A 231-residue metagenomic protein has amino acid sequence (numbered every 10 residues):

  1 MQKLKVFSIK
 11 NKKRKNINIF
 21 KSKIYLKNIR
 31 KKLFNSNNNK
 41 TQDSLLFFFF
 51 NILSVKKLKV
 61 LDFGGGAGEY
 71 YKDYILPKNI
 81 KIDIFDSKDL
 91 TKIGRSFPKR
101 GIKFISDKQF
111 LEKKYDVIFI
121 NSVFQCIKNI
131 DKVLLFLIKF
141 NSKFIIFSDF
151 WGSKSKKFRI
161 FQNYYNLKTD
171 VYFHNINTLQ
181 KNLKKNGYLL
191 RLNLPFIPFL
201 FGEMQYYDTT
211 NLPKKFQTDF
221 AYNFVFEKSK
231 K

Functional and structural regions predicted by a protein language model:
M1-K59, G68-K72, L76, N166 (+3 more regions): N-terminal accessory regions of S-adenosyl-L-methionine
D62: Class I SAM-dependent methyltransferase core
G65-K103: Class I SAM-dependent methyltransferase SAM/SAH-binding core
F110-V117: A short acidic, Gly/Pro-enriched loop at the edge of an enzyme's catalytic core that lines a small-molecule cofactor
V117-N129: A short SAM/SAH-binding and catalytic strip from SAM-dependent methyltransferases
C126-F140: A short, conserved alpha-helix within the catalytic core of class I
S142-K154: Conserved beta-strand signature within the Rossmann-like core of class I S-adenosyl-L-methionine
W151-K184: C-terminal substrate-binding/active-site "lid" region of AdoMet-derived donor-dependent transferases
